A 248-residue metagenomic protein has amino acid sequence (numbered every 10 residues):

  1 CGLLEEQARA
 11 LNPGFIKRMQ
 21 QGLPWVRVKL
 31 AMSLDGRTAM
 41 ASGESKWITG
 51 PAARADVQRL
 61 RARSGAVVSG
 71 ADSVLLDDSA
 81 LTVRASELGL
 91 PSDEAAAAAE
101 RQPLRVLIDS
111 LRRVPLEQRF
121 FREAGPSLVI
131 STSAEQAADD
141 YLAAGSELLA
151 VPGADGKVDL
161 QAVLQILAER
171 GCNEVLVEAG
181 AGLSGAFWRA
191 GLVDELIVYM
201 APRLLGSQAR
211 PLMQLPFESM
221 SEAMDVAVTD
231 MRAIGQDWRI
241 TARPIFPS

Functional and structural regions predicted by a protein language model:
L3, A10-R18, P24-S248: Enzymes that bind and transform nitrogen-containing heteroaromatic metabolites
